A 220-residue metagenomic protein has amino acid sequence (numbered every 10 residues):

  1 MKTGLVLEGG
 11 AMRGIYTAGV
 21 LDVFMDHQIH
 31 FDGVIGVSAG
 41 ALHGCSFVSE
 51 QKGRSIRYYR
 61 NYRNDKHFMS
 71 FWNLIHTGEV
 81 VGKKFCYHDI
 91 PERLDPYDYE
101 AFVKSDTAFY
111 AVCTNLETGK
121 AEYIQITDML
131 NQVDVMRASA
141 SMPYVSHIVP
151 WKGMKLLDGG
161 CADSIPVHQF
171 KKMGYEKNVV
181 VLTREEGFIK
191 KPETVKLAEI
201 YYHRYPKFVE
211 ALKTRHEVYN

Functional and structural regions predicted by a protein language model:
M1-V37, C45-N220: Patatin-like phospholipase
